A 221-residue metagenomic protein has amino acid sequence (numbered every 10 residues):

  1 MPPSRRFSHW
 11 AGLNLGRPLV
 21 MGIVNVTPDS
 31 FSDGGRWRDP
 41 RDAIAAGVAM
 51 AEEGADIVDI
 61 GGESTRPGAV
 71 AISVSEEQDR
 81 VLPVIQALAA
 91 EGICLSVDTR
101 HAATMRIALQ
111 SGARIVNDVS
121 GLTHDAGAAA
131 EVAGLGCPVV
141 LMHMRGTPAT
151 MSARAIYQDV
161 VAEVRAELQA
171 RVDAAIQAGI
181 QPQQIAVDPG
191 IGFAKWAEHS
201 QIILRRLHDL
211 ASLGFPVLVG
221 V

Functional and structural regions predicted by a protein language model:
M1-P28, I180: N-terminal amphipathic alpha-helix/helix-capping segment at the start of soluble metabolic enzymes
M21-N25, V58-G61, N117, L135-G146 (+2 more regions): Non-cysteine beta-strand/loop elements that form the S-adenosyl-L-methionine
V24, M50, G54, D98 (+3 more regions): Conserved, mostly hydrophobic/aromatic
V26-A45, V70-A71, C94-S96, S152-V161: Active-site mouth loops of central-metabolism enzymes
P28-S30, T65-G68, M105, S111 (+1 more regions): Conserved anion-binding
S30-S32, D56-V84, G190-A197: Glycine-rich, proline-tolerant flexible connector loops at the mouths of alpha/beta enzymes
S32-A49, S75-D79, G121-A126, V161-Q169: Glycine-rich anion/phosphate-binding loops
V70-T99, A103-R106, A133-M144, A166 (+1 more regions): Alpha-helix-loop-beta-strand connector modules within alpha/beta enzyme cores
